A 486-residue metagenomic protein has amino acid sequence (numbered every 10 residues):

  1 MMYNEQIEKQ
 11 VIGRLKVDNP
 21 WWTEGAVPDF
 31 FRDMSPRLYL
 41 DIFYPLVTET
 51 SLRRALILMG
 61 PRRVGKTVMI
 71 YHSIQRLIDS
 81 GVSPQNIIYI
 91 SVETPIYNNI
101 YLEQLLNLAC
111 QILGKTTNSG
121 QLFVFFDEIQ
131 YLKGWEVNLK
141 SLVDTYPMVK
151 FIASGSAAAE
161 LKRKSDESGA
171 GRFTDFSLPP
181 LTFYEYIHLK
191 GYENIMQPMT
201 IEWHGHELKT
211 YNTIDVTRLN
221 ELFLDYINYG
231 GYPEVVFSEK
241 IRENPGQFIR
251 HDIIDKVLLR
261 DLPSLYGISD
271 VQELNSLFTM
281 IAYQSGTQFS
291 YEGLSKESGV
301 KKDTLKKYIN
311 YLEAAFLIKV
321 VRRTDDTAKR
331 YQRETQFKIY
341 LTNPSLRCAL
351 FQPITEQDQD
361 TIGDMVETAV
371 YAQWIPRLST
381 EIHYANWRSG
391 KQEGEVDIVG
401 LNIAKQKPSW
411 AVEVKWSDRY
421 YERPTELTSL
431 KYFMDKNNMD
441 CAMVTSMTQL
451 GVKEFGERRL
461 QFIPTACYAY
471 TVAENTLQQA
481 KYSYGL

Functional and structural regions predicted by a protein language model:
M1-D29, D33, T48-R54, M59 (+3 more regions): A cross-kingdom feature that marks ATP-driven nucleic-acid transaction machinery
Y3-Q6, V11, K16, K164-E273 (+2 more regions): Interdomain motor-coupling "hinge/lid" segment immediately C-terminal to the ATP-binding subdomain of NTP-driven enzymes
I88-S119: Short glycine-rich substrate-engagement loop in P-loop NTPases that contacts/grips substrate
T117-W135, S290: Conserved P-loop NTPase "ATPase switch" module shared by AAA+ and STAND
Q130-I152: Conserved Walker B catalytic segment
K150-S156, S177, Y186: Structural recognition of the conserved hydrophobic beta-strand(s) that form the central parallel beta-sheet of P-loop
Q288, G293-S295: A short alpha-helical element within helix-turn-helix/winged-helix DNA-binding domains across DNA-binding proteins
V300-A314: Short amphipathic alpha-helical interaction segments
